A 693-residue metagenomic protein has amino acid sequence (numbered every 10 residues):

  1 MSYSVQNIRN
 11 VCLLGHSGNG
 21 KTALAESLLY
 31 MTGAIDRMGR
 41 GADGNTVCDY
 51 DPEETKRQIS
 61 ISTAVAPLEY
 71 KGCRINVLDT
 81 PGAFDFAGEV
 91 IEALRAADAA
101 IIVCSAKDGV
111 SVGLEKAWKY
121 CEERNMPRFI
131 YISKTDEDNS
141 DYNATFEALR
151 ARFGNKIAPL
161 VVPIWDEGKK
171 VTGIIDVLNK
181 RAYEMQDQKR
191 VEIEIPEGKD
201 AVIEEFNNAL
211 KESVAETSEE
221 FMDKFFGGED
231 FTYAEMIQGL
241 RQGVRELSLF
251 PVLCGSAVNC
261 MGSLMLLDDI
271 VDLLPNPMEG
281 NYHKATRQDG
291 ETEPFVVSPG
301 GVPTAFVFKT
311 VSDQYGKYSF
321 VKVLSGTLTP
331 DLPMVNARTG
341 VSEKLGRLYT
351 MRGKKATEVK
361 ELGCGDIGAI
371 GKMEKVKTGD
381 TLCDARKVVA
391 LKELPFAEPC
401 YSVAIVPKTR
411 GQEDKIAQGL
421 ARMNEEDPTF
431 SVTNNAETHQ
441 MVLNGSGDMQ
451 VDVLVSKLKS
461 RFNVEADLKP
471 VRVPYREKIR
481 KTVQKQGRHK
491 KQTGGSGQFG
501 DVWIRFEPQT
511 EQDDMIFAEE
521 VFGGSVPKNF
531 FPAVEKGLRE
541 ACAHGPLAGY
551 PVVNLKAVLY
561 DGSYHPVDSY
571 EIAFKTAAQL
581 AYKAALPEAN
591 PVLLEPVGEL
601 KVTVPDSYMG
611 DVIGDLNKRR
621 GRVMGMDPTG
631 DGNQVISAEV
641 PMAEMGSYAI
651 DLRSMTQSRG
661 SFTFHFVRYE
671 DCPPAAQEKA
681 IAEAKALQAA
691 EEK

Functional and structural regions predicted by a protein language model:
M1-K693: Structural and coupling elements of P-loop NTPases
